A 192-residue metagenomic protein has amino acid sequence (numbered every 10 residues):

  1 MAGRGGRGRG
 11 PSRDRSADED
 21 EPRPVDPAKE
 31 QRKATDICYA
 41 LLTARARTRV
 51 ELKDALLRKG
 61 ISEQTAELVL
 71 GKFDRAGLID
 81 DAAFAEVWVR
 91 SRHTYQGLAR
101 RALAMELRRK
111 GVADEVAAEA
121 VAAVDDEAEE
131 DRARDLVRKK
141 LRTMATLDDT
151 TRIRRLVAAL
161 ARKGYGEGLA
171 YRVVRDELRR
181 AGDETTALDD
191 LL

Functional and structural regions predicted by a protein language model:
M1-L192: An alpha-helical, amphipathic repeat domain used for nucleic-acid recognition, typified by the mTERF helical solenoid
